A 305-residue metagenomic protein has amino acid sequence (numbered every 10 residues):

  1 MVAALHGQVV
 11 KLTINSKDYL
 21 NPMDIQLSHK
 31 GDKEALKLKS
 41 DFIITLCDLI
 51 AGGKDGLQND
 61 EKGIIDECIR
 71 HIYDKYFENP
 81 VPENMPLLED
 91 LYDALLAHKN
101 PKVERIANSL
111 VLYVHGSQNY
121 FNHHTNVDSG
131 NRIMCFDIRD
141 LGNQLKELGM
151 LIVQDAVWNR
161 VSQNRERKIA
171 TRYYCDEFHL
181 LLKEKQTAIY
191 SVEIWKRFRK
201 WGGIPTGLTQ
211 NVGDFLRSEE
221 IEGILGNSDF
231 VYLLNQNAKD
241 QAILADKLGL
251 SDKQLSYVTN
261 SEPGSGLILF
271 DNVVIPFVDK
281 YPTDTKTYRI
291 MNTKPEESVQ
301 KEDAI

Functional and structural regions predicted by a protein language model:
M1-G7, I14-S16, L20-G203, L216-E219 (+2 more regions): P-loop NTPase motor domains
V9-L12, I204-L208, V231-L234: Short hydrophobic alpha-helical runs that function as membrane-insertion/retention elements
V10, W195, K247-G249: Bulky hydrophobic/aromatic packing residues
R199-G207, N227, D246-K247: Long, positively charged, glycine-interspersed low-complexity recognition regions
V212-I305: C-terminal regions of RecA-like/P-loop NTPase motor modules
